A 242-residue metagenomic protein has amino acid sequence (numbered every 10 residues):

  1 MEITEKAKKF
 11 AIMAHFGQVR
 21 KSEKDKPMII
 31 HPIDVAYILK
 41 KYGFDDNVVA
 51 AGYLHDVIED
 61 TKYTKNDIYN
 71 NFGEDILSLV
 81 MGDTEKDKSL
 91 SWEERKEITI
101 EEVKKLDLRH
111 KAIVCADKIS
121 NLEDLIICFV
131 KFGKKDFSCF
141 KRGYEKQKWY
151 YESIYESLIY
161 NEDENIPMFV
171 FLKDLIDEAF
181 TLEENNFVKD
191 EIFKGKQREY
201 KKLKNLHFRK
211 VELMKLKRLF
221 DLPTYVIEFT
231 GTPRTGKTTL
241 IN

Functional and structural regions predicted by a protein language model:
M1-K194: Active-site helical microenvironments for divalent-metal-assisted chemistry
I176, N186, H207-K210, F220: Generic low-complexity, intrinsically disordered sequence content enriched in small uncharged/hydrophobic residues
I192-K217: N-terminal pre-Walker A segment at the start of P-loop NTPase domains
K217-T224: Phosphate-binding P-loop
F229: Hydrophobic anchor at the beta1->P-loop junction of P-loop NTPases
R234: Walker A (P-loop) phosphate-binding loop of P-loop NTPases
T238: Walker A/P-loop
